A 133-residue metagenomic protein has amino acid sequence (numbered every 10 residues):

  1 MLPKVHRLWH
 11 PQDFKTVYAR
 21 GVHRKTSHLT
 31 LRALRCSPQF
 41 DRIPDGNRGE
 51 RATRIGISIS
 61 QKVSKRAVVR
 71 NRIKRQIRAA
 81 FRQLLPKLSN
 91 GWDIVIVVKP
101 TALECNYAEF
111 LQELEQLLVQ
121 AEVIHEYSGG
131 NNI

Functional and structural regions predicted by a protein language model:
M1-I133: Positively charged, solvent-exposed patches that mediate nucleic-acid binding
